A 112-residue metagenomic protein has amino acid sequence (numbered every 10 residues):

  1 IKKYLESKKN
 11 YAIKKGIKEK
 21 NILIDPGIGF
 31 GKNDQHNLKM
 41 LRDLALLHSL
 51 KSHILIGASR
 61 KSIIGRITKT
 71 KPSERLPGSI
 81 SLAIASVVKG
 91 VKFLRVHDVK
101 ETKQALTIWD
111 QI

Functional and structural regions predicted by a protein language model:
I1-Y11, G31-I112: Active-site-adjacent loop and "lid" segments of alpha/beta metabolic enzymes
K15: Ligand-binding grooves and catalytic loops that recognize ribose/phosphate and carbohydrate rings, and esterified lipid
K18-N21: Short acidic capping loops at alpha-helix termini that bridge into adjacent secondary structure
I28: Active-site metal-binding loops of divalent metal-dependent hydrolases
